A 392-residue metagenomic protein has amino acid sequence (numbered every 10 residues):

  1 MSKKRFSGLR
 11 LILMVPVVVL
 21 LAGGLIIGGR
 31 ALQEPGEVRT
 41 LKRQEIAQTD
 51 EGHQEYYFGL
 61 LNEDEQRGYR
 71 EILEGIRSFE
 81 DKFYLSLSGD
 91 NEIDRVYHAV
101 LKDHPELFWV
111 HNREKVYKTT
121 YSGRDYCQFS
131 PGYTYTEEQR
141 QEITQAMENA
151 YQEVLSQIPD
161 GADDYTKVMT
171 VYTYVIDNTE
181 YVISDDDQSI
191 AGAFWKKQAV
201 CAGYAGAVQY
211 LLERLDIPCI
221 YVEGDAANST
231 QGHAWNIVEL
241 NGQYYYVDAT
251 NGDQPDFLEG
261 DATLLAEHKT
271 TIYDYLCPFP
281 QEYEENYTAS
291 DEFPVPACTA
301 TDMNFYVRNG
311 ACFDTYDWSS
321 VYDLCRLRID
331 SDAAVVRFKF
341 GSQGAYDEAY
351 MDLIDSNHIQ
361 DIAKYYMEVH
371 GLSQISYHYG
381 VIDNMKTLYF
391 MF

Functional and structural regions predicted by a protein language model:
S2-G161, C277-F392: N-terminal accessory/pre-domain segments preceding catalytic cores
C127-F129, G192-K196, Q243-A249: Short, well-ordered strand-loop elements centered on a beta-strand within folded domains, enriched for acidic residues
T136, D177-Y181, V200-C201, D225-T230 (+3 more regions): Solvent-exposed loop/turn segments at secondary-structure junctions within structured extracellular/periplasmic domains
T136-A193: Secondary-structure boundary elements
A191-K197, V222-A226: Short helix/strand-bridging catalytic loops that position acidic/His residues to coordinate divalent metals and engage
K196-V200, Y204: Secondary-structure capping and boundary motifs in well-ordered enzyme cores
G203-P278: Hydrophobic/aromatic-rich core segments of domains that either
